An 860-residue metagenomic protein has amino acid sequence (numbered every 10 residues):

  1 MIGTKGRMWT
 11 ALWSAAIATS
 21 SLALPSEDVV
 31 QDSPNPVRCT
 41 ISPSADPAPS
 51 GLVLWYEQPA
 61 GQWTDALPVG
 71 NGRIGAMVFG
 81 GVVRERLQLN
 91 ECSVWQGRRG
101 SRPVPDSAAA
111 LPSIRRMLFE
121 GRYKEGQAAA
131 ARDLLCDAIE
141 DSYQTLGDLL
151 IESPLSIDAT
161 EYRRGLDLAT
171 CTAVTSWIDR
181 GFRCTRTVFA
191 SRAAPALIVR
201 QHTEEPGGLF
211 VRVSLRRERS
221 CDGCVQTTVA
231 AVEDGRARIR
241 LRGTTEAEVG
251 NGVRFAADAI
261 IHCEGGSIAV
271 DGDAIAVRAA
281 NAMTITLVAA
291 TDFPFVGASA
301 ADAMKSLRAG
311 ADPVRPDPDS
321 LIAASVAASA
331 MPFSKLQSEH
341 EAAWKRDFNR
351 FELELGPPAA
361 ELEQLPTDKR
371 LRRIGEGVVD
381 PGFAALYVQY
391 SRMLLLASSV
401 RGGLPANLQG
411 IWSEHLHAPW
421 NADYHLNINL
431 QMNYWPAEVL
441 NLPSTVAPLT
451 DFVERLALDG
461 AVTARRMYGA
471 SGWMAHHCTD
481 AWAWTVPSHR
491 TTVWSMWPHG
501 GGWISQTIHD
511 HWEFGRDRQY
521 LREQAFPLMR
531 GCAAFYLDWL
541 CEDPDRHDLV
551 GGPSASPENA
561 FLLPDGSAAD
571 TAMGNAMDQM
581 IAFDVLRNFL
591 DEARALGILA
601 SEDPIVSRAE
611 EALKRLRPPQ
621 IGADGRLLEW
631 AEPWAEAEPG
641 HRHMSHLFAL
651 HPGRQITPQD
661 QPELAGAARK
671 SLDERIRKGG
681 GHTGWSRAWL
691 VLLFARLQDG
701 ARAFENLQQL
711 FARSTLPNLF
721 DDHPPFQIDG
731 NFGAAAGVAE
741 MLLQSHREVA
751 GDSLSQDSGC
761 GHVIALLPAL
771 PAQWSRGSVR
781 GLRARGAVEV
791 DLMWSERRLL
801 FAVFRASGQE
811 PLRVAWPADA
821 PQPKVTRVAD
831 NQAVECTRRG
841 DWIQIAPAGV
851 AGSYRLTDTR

Functional and structural regions predicted by a protein language model:
M1-A11: Bacterial N-terminal signal peptides that target proteins for export
T10-S21: Bacterial N-terminal signal peptides
A23-S26: Boundary at the C-terminal end of the N-terminal hydrophobic targeting segment
D32-T492, I508-W512, R530-A533, A595-G679 (+4 more regions): Aromatic-residue-lined binding/catalytic grooves and analogous aromatic/hydrophobic interfacial grooves in multimeric
T64-L89, S93, S113, D133 (+5 more regions): C-terminal capping/lid segments that line or modulate ligand- or cofactor-binding pockets
V400-Q409, V446-A447, G515-R522, G531 (+1 more regions): Short, well-structured active-site flanking segments
N429, W497-H511, Q524-W539, S686-W689 (+3 more regions): Extended, hydrophobic alpha-helical segments in both membrane/secreted and soluble proteins
G501-W503, I508-C532, R546-D548, A555-L562 (+3 more regions): Active-site neighborhood of glycoside hydrolase catalytic domains
